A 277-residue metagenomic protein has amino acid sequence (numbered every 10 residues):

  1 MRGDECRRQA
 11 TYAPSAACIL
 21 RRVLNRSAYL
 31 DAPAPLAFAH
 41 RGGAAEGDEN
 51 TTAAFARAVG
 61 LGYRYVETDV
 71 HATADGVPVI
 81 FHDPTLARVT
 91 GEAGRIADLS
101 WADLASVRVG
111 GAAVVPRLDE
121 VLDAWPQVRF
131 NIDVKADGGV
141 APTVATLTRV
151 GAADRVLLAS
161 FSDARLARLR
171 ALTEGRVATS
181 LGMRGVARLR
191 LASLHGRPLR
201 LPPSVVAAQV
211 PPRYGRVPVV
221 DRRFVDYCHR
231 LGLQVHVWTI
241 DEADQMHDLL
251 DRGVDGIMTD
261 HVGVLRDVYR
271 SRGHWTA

Functional and structural regions predicted by a protein language model:
M1-A10: Polybasic, low-complexity intrinsically disordered segments
Y12-A277: Phosphate-group recognition and catalysis centered on beta-loop-alpha active-site segments
